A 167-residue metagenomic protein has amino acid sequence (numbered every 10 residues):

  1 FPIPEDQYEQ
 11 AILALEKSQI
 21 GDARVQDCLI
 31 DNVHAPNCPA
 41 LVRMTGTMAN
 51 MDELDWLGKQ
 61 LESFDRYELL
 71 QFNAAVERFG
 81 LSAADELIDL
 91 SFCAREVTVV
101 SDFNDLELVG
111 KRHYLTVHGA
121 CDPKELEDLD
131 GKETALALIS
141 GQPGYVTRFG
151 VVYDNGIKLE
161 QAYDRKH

Functional and structural regions predicted by a protein language model:
F1, V117-Y145: Amphipathic alpha-helical packing elements
P4-P123, E127, N155-K166: Mixed-charge (acidic/basic) macromolecular-recognition segments
A135-K166: Long, highly charged low-complexity segments enriched in Glu/Asp and Lys/Arg with interspersed Ser/Thr
